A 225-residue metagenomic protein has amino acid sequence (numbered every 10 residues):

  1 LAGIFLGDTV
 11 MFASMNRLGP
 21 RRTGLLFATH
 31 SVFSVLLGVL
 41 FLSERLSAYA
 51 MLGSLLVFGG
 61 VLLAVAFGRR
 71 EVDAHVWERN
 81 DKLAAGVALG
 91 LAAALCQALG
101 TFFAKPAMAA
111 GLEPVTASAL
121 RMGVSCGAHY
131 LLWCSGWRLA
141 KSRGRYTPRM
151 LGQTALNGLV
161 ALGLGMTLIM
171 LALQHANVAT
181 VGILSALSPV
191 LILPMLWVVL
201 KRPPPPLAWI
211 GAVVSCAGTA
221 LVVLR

Functional and structural regions predicted by a protein language model:
L1, D8-L18, A66-L89, A110 (+3 more regions): Membrane-interface interhelical linkers
L1-F5, S31-L36, F58, L62 (+7 more regions): Hydrophobic/small/kink-forming positions within alpha-helical transmembrane segments of polytopic membrane proteins
M11-F12, T23, S31, G38 (+3 more regions): Interfacial helix-capping/hinge residues at the ends of transmembrane alpha-helices
S14, L40-L46, A107, A117 (+3 more regions): Hydrophobic/aromatic residues within transmembrane alpha-helices of multi-pass small-molecule transporters
G19, C96-S125, T180-I183: Juxtamembrane helix-loop-helix junctions in multi-pass membrane proteins
F27, S34, G38-L63, F67-V72 (+2 more regions): Loop-to-transmembrane alpha-helix entry segments
T29-V32, A48-L55, A88, A92 (+6 more regions): Hydrophobic residues within alpha-helical transmembrane segments of multi-pass solute transporters/permease subunits
L171-H175, A220-R225: Juxtamembrane boundary at the C-terminal end of a transmembrane helix
